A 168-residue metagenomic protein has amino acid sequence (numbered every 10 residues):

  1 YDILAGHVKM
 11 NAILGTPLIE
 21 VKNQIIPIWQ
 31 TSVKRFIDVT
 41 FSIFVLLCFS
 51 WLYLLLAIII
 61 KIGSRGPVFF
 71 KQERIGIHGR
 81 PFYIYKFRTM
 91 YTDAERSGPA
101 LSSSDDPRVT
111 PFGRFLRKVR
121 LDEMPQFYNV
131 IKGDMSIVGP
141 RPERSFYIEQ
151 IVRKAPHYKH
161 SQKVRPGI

Functional and structural regions predicted by a protein language model:
Y1-S50: N-terminal hydrophobic signal-anchor/signal peptide
N11, F70-I75, Q162-K163: Short acidic-hydrophobic surface loop/beta-edge motif
V21, F70, V138-G139: Thr-Gly-centered strand-to-loop micro-motif
K22, R88-Y91, R141: Residues at the C-termini of beta-strands that transition into short coil/loop
W29-A94, N129, V152: A hydrophobic, helix-centered structural microdomain
Y85-G113: Acidic, Ser/Thr-rich low-complexity segments on the non-lumenal side of membrane proteins
S102-R165: A short, structured surface patch at a secondary-structure boundary
